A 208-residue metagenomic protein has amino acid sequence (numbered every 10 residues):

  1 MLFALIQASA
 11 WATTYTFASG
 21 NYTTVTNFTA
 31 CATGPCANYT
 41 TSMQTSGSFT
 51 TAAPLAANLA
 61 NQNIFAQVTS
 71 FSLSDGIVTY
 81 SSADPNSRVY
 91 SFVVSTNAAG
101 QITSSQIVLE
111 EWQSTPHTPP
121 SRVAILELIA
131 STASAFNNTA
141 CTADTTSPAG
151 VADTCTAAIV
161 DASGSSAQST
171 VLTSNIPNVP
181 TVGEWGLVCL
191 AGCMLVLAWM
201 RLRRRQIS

Functional and structural regions predicted by a protein language model:
F3-T13, S166-C189: Short, threonine-centered small-residue motifs that mark membrane-proximal processing/anchoring sites and TM-junction
S9, A56, G192-L195: N-terminal low-complexity, intrinsically disordered patches enriched in charged
T13-N27, Q67-V78: Tryptophan-anchored aromatic micro-motifs
A32-D153, A157-I159: Predominantly extracellular/secreted and cell-surface proteins with exposed, flexible low-complexity segments
V151-S174: A eukaryote-biased signal for long
E184-R204: A cross-kingdom C-terminal cell-surface attachment/processing module
Q206-S208: Cytoplasmic C-terminal tails of single-pass
